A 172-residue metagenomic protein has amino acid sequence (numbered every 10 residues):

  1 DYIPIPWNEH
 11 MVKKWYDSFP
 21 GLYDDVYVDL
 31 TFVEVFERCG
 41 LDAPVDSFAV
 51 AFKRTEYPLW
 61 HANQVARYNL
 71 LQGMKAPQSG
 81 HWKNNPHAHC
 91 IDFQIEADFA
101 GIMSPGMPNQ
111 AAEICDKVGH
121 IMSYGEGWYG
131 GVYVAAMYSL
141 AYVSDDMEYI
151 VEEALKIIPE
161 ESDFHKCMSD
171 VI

Functional and structural regions predicted by a protein language model:
D1, P44-D46, P108-A111: Short, well-structured active-site flanking segments
D1, V26-Y27, H89-I95, E126-G127: Conserved phosphate/anionic-ligand binding catalytic regions in large, soluble enzymes, centered on
D1-D29, F48: An N-terminal structural lobe/cap that precedes and organizes the functional/catalytic core across diverse proteins
E9-M11, A112-E113, G130: Short acidic (Asp/Glu) and glycine-rich catalytic loops that position anionic groups and cofactors
Y16-Y23, K83-H87, S123: Solvent-exposed loop and edge beta-strand segments that line ligand/cofactor-binding and catalytic clefts
P20, V26-T55, S123-V132, A136-I172: N-terminal leader/propeptide and maturation segments of large enzyme subunits in energy/redox metabolism and hydrolases
G40-I91: Extracytoplasmic mature domains of secreted/periplasmic and thylakoid-lumen proteins
R67-Q72, P77-A88, A97-P108, D116-I121 (+1 more regions): Accessory "access/gating" subregions that flank catalytic or transport cores
